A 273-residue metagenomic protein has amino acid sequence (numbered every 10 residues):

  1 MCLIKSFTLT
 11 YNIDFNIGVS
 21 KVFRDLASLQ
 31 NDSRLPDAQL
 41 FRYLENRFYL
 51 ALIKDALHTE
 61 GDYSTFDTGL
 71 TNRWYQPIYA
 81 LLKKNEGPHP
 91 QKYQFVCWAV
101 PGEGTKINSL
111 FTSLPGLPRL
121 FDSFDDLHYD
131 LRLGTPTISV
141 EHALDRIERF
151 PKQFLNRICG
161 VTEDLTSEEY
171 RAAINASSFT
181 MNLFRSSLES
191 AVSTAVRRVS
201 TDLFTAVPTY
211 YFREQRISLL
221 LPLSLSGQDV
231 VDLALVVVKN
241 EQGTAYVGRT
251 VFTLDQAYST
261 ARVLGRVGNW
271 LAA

Functional and structural regions predicted by a protein language model:
M1-E214: An acidic, glycine-rich, mixed-charge low-complexity segment common to nucleic-acid enzymes
R216-A273: Compact beta-sheet-dominated globular domain cores
